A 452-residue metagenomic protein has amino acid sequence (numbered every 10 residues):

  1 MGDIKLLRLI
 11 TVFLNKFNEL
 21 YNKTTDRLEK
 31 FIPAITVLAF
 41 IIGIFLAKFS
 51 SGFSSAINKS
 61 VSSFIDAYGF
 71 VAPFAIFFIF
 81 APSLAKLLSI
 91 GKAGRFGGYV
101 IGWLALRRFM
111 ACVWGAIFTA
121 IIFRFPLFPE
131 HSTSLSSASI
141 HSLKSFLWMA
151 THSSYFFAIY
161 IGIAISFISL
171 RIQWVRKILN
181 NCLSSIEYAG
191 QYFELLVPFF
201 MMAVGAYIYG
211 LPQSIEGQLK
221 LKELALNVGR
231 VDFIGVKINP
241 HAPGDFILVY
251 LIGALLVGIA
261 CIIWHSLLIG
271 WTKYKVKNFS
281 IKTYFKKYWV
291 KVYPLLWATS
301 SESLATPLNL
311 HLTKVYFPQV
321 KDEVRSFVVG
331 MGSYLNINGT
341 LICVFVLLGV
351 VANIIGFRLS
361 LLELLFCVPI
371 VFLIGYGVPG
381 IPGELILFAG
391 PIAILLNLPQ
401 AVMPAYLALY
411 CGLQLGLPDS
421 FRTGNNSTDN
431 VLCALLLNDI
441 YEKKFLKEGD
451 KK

Functional and structural regions predicted by a protein language model:
M1-D26: Short, Lys/Arg-rich, polar N-terminal cytosolic tail immediately upstream of the first transmembrane signal-anchor
F13-L14, V346-K452: Transmembrane alpha-helical segments and their short flanking loops that form helix-hairpins/helix-helix interfaces
L14, N22-K48, S62-Y68, I101-F285 (+1 more regions): Signature of multi-pass transmembrane helix bundles
D26-K30, A189-L195, Y288-W297, E323-I337: Membrane-water interface at loop-to-transmembrane-helix junctions
I35-F40, N58-S62, F74, F78 (+16 more regions): Alpha-helical transmembrane segments of multi-pass membrane proteins, especially transporters and channels
A67, A105, F109, G258-S266 (+4 more regions): Hydrophobic transmembrane alpha-helical segments of multi-pass transport and channel proteins
S83-K92, L170-Q173, K277-I281, T313-R325 (+4 more regions): Juxtamembrane helix-boundary/capping and inter-helix hinge elements in multi-pass membrane proteins
L296-G375, C433, L446-K451: Helix-loop-helix junctions within the multi-pass membrane cores of secondary transporters/permeases
